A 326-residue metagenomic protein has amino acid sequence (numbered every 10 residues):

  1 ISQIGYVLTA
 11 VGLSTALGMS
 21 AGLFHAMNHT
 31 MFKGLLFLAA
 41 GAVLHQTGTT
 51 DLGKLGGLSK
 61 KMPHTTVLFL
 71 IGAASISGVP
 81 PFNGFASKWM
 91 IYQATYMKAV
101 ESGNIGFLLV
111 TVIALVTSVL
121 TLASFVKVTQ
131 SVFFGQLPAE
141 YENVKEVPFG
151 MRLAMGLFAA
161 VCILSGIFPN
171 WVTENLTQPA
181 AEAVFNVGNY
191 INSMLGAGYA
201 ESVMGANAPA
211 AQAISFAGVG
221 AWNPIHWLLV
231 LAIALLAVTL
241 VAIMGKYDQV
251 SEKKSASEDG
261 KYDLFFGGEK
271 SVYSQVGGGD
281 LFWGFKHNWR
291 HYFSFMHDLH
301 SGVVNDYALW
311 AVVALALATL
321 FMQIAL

Functional and structural regions predicted by a protein language model:
Q3-L52: Alpha-helical multi-pass transmembrane bundles of energy-transducing inner-membrane proteins
L8-S14, K88-V110: Interfacial segments of multi-pass membrane proteins
A16, S59-L68, V100-L109, F149-M151: Membrane-interfacial loop-to-helix junctions in multi-pass transporters
A21-L36, F107-A123, W222-V238: Alpha-helical transmembrane segments
K33-F37, F107-E146, G245, Q249: Predominantly late transmembrane helices and immediately cytosolic-facing juxtamembrane segments
F37-A40, F85-T95, N175-T177: Re-entrant/interfacial helical elements at transmembrane boundaries that shape and gate the permeation pathway
F69-P80, M155-E182, A316-A318: Hydrophobic alpha-helical membrane-insertion segments
W171-L326: Aromatic-capped, Gly/Pro-kinked transmembrane alpha-helices
